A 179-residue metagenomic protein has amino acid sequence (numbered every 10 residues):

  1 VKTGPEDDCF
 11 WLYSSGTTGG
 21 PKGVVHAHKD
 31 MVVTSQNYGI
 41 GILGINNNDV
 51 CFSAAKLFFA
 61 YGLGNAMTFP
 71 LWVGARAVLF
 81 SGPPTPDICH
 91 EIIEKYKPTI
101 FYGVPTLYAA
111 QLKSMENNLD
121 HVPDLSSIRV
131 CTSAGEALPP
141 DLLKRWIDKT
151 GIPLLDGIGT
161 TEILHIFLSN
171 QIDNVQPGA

Functional and structural regions predicted by a protein language model:
V1-Y13, G20, G44-V50: Conserved pre-ATP/AMP-binding loop-to-beta segment of ANL
K2-T3, P177-A179: Short Gly/Pro-enriched turn/cap motifs at secondary-structure boundaries
G4, V25-A27, V104, P139: GHKL-family ATP-binding catalytic core of two-component histidine kinases
E6, H28-K29, A55, T161: Structural detector for helix-capping/boundary residues
D8, S14-T17, C51, L57 (+5 more regions): Conserved S/T- and glycine-rich ATP-binding loop of Class I adenylate-forming
V32-S53, F58-T99, S114-M115, L119: Conserved AMP-binding/adenylation subdomain of ANL enzymes
S53-A54, L79-F80, T132-A134, P177-G178: Thr-Gly-centered strand-to-loop micro-motif
A75, P98-G103, L112-Q176: Gly/Ser/Thr-rich phosphate-binding loop
